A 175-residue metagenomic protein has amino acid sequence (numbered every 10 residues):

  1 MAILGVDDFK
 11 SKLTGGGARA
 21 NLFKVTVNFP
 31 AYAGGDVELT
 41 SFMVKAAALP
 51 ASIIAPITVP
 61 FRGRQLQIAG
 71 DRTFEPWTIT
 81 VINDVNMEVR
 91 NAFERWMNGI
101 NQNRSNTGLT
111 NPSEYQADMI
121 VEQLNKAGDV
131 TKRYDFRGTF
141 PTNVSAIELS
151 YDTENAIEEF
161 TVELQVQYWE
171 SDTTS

Functional and structural regions predicted by a protein language model:
M1-S175: Glycine-rich, low-complexity intrinsically disordered segments
